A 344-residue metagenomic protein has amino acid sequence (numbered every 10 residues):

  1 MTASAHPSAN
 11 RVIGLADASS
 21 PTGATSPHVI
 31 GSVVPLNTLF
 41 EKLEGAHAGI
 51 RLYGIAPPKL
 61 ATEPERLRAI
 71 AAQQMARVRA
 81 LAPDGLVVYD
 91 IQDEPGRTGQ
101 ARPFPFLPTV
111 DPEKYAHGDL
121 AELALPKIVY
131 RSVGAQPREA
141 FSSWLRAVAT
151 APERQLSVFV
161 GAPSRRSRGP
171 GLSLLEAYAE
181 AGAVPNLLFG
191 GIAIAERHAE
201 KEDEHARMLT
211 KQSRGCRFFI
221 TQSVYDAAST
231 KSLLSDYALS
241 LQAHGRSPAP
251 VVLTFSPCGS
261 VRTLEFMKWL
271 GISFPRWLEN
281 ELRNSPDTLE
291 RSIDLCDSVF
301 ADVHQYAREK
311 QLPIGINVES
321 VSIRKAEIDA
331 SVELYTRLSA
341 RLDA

Functional and structural regions predicted by a protein language model:
A3-A5, R11-L15, L234-S247, V261 (+1 more regions): Structured C-terminal cap/extension of enzyme domains
G14, G23-E202, L282-R291, S320-L342: Active-site beta->alpha loop and helix N-cap motifs at the rims of alpha/beta catalytic domains
G45-A46, A80-L81, V184-N186, A243-A249 (+1 more regions): Short helix-terminating capping/connector loops at secondary-structure junctions
G54, L86, K211, G215 (+1 more regions): Conserved, mostly hydrophobic/aromatic
L86, L156-S157, G215, F219-I220 (+1 more regions): Hydrophobic residues within beta-strands of alpha/beta enzymes
I128-R131, F219-S223, N317: Short catalytic-loop micro-motif centered on adjacent basic/acidic residues
V184-R217, T221-D226: Ligand/cofactor pocket segment of small-molecule handling proteins
R246-L312: Catalytic-face loop-and-helix region of soluble metabolic enzyme cores
